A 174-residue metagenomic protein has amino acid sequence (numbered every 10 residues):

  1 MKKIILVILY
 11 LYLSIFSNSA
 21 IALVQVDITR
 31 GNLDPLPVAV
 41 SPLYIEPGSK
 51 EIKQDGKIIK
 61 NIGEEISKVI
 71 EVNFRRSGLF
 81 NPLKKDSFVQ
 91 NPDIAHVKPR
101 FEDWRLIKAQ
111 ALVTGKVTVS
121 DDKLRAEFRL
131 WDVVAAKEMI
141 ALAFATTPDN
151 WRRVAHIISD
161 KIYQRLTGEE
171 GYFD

Functional and structural regions predicted by a protein language model:
M1-I4: Positively charged n-region of N-terminal signal peptides that target proteins for export
V7-N18: Bacterial N-terminal signal peptides
A20-N32, L166: Short N-terminal or domain-adjacent regulatory/targeting segments
V24-Q25, A95-K161: Amphipathic beta-strand/beta-sheet edge segments enriched in Tyr/Trp
D27-R100, V113-V119: Short beta-strand->alpha-helix linker/helix-N-cap micro-motif that forms a surface specificity/interaction loop
Y163-D174: Mid-sequence helix-capping/hinge segment at a functional interface
